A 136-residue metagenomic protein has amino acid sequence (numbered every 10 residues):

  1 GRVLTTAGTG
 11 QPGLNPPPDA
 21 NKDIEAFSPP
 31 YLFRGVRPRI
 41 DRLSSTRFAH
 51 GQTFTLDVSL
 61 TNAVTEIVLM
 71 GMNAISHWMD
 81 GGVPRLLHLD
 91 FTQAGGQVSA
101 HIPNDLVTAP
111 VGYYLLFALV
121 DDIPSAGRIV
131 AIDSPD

Functional and structural regions predicted by a protein language model:
G1-T5: Entry beta-strands of beta-propeller and related beta-repeat scaffolds
T9-Q11: Residue-level signature of beta-propeller blades and closely related beta-rich strand-turn architectures in secreted
G13-P18: Short consensus segments that form the blades of beta-propeller domains, in both extracellular/periplasmic
D19-L32: Beta-propeller blade signature
Y31-R39, S134-D136: Low-complexity, Pro/Ser/Thr- and charge-rich linker/hinge segments at domain boundaries
D41-F48: Short beta-strand segments of immunoglobulin-like
A49-P124: Immunoglobulin-like IPT/TIG beta-sandwich domains and homologous Ig-like subdomains
D122-D136: Short beta-strand elements
